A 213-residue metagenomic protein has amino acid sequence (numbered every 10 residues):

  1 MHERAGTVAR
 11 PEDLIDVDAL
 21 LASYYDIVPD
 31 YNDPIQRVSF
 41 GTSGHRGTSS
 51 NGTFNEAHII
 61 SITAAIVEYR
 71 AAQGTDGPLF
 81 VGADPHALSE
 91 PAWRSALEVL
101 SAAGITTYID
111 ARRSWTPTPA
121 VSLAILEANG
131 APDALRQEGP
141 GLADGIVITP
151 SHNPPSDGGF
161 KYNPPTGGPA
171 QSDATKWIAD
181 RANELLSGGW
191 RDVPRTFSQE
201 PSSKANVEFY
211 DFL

Functional and structural regions predicted by a protein language model:
H2-Q36, G139, S156-L213: Gly/Ser/Thr-enriched, mixed-charge loops and adjacent short helices that form phosphate/oxyanion-binding elements
P11, D18, A72-T75, F80-S156: N-terminal small/polar loop signature for handling phosphorylated ligands or for N-terminal nucleophile
I27-R37, H58-E68: Conserved oxyanion/phosphate-binding beta-strand-loop segments in alpha/beta enzyme cores
I35-F54, P150-N153: Conserved phosphate/anionic-ligand binding catalytic regions in large, soluble enzymes, centered on
H45-G47, H86, S114, S151-N153 (+2 more regions): Short, glycine-/Ser/Thr-/acidic-enriched flexible segments
T48-H58, F197-N206: Active-site pocket-shaping loop/turn-to-helix segments
A65, Y69, Q73, E208-L213: Phosphate/ATP-binding catalytic cores across multiple sugar-kinase/actin-like superfamilies, primarily ASKHA
